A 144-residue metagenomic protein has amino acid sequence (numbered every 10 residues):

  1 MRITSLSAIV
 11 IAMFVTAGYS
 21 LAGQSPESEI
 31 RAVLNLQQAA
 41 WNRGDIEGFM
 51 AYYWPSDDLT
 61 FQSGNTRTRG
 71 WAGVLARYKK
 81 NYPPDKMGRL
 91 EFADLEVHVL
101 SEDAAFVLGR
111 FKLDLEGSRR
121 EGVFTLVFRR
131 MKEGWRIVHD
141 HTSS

Functional and structural regions predicted by a protein language model:
R2-S5, I9-Y52, G73, R136: Short, low-complexity N-terminal intrinsically disordered segments enriched in polar/charged residues
Q37, F49-M50, L59, G70 (+3 more regions): Hydrophobic pocket/interface hotspot
Y52, S56-R69, N81-D85: A short gly/proline-enriched turn/hairpin at secondary-structure junctions
P55, L100-S101, M131: Structural motif
N65, E96, R110-F111, L126 (+1 more regions): A mature extracytoplasmic/lumenal domain signature
G73-G117: Surface-exposed, charged secondary-structure patches
E121-S144: Short beta-strand edge/turn micro-motifs at domain boundaries
